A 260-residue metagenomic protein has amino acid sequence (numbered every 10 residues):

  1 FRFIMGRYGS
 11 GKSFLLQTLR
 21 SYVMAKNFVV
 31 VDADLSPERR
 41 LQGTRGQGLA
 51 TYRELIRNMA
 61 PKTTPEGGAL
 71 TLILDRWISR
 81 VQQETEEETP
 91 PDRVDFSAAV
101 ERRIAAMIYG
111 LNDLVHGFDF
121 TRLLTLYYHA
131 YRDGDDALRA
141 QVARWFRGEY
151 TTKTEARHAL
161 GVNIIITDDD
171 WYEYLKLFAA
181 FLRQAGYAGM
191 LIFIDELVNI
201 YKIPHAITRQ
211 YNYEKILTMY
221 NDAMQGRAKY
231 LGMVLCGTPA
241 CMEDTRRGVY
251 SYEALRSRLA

Functional and structural regions predicted by a protein language model:
F3, S10, F14-A185: P-loop NTPase nucleotide-binding core
R7-G9, L35-E38, D195, C236-T238: An acidic- and aromatic-residue-enriched active-site/binding cleft used to recognize and process polar
R139-A260: The catalytic "switch" region of P-loop NTPases
